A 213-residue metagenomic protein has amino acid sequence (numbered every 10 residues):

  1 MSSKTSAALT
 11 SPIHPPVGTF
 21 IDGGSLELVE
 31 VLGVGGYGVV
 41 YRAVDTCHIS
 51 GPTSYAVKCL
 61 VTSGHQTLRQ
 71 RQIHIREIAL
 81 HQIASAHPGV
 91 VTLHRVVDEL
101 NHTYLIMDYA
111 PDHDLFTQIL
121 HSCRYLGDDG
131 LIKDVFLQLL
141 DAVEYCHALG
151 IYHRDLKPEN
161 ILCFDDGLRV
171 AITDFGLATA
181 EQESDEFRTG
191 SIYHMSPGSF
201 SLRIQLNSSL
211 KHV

Functional and structural regions predicted by a protein language model:
M1-I21, V29: Juxta-kinase regulatory segment immediately upstream of eukaryotic protein kinase catalytic domains
V29-G36, V40: Protein kinase glycine-rich loop
V39-S63: Glycine-rich ATP phosphate-binding loop
V96: Activation-segment/catalytic-loop signature of the eukaryotic protein kinase fold
L100-D114: Conserved short submotifs of the Hanks-type protein kinase catalytic core that shape the nucleotide-binding pocket
V135-F136: Activation segment signature within eukaryotic-like protein kinase domains
H147-F164: Catalytic-loop of the protein kinase fold
